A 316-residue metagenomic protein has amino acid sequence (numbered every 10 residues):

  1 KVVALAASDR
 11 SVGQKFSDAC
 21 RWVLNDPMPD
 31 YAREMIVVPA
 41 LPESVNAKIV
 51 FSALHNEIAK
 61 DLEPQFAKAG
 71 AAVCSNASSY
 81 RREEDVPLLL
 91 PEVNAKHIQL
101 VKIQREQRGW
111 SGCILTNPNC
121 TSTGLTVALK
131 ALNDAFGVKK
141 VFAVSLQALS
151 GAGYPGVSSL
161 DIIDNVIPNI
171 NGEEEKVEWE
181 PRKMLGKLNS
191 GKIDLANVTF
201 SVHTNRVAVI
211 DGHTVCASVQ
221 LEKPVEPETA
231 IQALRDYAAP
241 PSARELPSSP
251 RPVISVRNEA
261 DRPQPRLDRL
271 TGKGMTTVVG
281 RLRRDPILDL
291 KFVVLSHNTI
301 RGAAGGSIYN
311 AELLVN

Functional and structural regions predicted by a protein language model:
K1-N169, K192, V198-T199, K223 (+3 more regions): N-terminal Rossmann-like NAD(P) cofactor-binding subdomain of oxidoreductases, focused on the glycine-rich
L149-N316: Charged docking surfaces used in two-component/phosphorelay signaling
